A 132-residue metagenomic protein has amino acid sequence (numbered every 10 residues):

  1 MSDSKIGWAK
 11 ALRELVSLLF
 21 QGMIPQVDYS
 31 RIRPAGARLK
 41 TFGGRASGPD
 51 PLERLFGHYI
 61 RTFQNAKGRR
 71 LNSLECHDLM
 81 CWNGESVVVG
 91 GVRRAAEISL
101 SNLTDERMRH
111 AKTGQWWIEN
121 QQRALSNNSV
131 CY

Functional and structural regions predicted by a protein language model:
M1-G44, G48-Y132: Conserved catalytic cores of very large enzyme subunits
